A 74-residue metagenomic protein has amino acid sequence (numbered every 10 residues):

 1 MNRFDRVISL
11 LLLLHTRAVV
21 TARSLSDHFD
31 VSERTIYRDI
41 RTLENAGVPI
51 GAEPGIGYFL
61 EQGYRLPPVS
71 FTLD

Functional and structural regions predicted by a protein language model:
M1-D74: Short, basic/aromatic recognition patches that contact phosphate-bearing ligands
